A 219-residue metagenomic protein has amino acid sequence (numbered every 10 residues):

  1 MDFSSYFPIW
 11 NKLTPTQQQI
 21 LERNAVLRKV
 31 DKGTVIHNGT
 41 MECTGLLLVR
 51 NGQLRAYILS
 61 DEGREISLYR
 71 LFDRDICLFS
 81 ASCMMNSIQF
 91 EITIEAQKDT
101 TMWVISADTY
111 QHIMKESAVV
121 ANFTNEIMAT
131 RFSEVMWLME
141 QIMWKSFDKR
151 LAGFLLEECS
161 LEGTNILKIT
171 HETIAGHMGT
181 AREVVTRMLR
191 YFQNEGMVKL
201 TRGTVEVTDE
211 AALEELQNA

Functional and structural regions predicted by a protein language model:
M1-D31, L71, I76, A81-M85: Cyclic nucleotide-binding regulatory module and flanking cytosolic helices
G33, T44-Y57, F72-R74: Glycine- and acidic-residue-biased ligand/ion/polar-headgroup-sensing regions
I36-M41: Short phosphate-coordinating micro-motif centered on Lys-Gly-acidic
D61-L68: Short alpha-helix-to-loop micro-motif enriched in aromatics/charged/Gly
Y69-N125: Cyclic-nucleotide recognition modules
Q97-D99, K115-T180: Polybasic "coupling" helices that flank or enter modular domains
F147, L156-A219: Phosphate-/nucleic-acid-contacting segments
